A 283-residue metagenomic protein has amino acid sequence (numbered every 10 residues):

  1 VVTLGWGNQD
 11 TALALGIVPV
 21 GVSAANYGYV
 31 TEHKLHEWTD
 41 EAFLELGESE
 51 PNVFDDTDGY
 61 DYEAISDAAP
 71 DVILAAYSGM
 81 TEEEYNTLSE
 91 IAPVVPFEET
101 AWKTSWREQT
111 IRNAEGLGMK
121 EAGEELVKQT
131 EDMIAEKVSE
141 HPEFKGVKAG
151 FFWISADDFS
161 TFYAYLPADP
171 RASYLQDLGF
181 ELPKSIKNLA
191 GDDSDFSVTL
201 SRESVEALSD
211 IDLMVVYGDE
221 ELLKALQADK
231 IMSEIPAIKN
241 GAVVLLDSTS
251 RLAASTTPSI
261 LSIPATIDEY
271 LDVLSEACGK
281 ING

Functional and structural regions predicted by a protein language model:
V1-L15, E125-S185: Basic- and aromatic-lined ligand-binding clefts that recognize polyanionic substrates
V2-T3, P19-S23, V72-A76, V95-P96 (+3 more regions): Structural recognition of the beta-strand scaffold that forms the well-ordered cores of secreted hydrolase catalytic
Q9-A64: A short, structured surface patch at a secondary-structure boundary
Y27-H33, M80-E83, E99-R112, G146-Y174 (+2 more regions): Extracytoplasmic ligand-binding site segments that recognize negatively charged/polar headgroups
V53-D61, A190-R202: Short helix-initiation/N-cap motifs at beta->coil->alpha
Y62-I65, A69-A75, P93, V205 (+1 more regions): Proline-aspartate-enriched helix->loop->beta-strand connector
E83-F159, A253-G283: Extracytoplasmic substrate-binding proteins
E115, L208-G283: Structured C-terminal subdomain patch of bacterial secreted/periplasmic proteins
